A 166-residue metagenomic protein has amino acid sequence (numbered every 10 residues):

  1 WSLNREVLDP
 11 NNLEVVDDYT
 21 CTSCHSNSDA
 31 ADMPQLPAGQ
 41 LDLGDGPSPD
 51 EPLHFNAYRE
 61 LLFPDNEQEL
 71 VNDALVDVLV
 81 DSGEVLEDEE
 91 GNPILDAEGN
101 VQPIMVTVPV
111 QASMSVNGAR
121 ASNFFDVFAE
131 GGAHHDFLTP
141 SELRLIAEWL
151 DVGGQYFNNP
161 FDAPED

Functional and structural regions predicted by a protein language model:
W1-D166: Aromatic- and Gly/Pro-enriched helix-to-coil junctions and flexible linker segments
